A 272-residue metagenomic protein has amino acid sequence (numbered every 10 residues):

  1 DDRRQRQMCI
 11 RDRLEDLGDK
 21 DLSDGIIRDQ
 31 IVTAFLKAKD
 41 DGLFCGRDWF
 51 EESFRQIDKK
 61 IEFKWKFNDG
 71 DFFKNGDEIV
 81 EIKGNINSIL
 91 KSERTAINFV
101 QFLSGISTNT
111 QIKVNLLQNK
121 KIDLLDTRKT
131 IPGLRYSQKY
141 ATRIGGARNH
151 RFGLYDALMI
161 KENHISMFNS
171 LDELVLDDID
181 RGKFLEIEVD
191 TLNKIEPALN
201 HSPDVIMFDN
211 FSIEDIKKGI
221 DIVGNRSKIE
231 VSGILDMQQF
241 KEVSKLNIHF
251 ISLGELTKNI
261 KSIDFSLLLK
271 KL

Functional and structural regions predicted by a protein language model:
D1-I10: Single conserved hydrophobic/aromatic residue that forms the stacking wall/gate of nucleotide- or nucleobase-binding
D21-E62, D123, G133: Translation machinery proteins
S53-D77: Short histidine-centered loop motifs in beta-beta connectors
I61-E62, K120-D123, I179-E186, G219-I234: Short beta-strand/loop segments at the ligand-binding rim of alpha/beta enzyme cores
F73-S88: Short hydrophobic beta/alpha edge segments that flank linear recognition/processing sites
T130, Y136-D215: Glycine- and Gly-Pro-enriched alpha-helical subdomains that act as flexible, kink-prone "lid/hinge" or packing modules
N193-S202, F211, D215-I220, I229 (+1 more regions): Catalytic cores of alpha/beta
I220-I222, K241-S244, L253-L272: C-terminal helical cap(s) of enzyme catalytic domains, especially alpha/beta-barrels
